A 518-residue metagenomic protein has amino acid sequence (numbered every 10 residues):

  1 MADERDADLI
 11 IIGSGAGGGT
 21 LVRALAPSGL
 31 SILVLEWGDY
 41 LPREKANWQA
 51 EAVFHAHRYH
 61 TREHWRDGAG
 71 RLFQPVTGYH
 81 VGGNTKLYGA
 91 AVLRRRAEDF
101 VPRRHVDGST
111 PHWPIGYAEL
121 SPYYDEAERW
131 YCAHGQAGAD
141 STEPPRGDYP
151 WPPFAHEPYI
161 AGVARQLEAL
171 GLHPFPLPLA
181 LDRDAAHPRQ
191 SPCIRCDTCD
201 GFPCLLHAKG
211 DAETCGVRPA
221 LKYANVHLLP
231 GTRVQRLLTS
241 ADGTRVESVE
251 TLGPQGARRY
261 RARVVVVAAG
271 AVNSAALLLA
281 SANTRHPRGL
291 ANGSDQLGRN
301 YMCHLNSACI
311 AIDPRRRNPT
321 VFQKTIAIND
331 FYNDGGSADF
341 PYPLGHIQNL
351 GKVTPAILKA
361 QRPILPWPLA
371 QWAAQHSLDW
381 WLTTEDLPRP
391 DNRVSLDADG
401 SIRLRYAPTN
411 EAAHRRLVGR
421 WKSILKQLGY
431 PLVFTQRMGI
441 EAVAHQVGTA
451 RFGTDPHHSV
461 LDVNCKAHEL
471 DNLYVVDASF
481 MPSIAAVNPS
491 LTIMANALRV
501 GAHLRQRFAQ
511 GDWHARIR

Functional and structural regions predicted by a protein language model:
L9-V34: N-terminal Rossmann-like FAD-binding beta1-loop-alpha1 element of flavoenzymes
G15-A16, F154, P158, V272 (+1 more regions): Residue-level detector of alpha-helix initiation sites
A24-P27, S31, G38-R43, W48 (+7 more regions): Glycine-rich loop(s) and the adjacent beta-strand/alpha-helix scaffold that form part
R43-N47, N84, A90, D99 (+2 more regions): Short, solvent-exposed loop/turn and secondary-structure capping segments
V53-D140, D334, T383, P390: Redox-cofactor-proximal catalytic regions of oxidoreductases
A69-V76, R94, W113-Y117, S294-P408 (+4 more regions): FAD cofactor-binding and catalytic pocket of flavoenzymes
R104-V234, G439-A442, Q446, R451: Conserved redox-cofactor binding core of oxidoreductases
F175-A180, R195-C199, Q235-L238, D379-W381 (+2 more regions): A glycine-rich dinucleotide-binding beta-alpha-beta segment and adjacent secondary-structure elements that constitute
